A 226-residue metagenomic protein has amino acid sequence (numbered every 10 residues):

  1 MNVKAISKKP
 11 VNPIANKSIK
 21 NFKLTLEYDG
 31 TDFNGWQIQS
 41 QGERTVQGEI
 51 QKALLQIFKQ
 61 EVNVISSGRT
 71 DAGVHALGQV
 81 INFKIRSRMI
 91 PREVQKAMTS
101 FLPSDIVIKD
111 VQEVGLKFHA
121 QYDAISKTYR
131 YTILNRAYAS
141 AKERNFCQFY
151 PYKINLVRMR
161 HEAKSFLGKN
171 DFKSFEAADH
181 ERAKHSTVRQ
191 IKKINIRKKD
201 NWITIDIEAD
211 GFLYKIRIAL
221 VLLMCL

Functional and structural regions predicted by a protein language model:
N2-L226: Structured-RNA-binding interfaces characteristic of tRNA pseudouridine synthases
